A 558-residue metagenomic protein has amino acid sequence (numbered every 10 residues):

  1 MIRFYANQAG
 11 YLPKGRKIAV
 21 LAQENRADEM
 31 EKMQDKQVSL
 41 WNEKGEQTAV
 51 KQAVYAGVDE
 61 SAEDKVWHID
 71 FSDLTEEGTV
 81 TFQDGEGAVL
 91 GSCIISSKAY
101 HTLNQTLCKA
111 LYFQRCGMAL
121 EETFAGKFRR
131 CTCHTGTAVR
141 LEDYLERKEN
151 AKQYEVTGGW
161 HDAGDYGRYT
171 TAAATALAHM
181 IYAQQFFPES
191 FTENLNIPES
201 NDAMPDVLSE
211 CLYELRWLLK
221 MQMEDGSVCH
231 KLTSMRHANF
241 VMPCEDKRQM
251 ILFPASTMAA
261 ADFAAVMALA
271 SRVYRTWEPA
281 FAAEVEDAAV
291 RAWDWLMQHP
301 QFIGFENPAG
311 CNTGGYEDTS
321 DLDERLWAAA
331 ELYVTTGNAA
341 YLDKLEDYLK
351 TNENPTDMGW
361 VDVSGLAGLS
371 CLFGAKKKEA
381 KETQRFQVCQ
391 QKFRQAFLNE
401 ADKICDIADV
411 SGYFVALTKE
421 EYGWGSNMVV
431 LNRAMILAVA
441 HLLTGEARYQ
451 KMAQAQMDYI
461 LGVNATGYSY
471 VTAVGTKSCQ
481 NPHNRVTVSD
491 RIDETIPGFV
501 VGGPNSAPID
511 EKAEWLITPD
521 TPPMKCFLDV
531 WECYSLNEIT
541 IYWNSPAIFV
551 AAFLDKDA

Functional and structural regions predicted by a protein language model:
F4-G91, K98-A99, K109-A174, A178 (+6 more regions): Aromatic (Trp/Tyr) and acidic
F191-P198, V228, A280-A282: Short, glycine/acidic-rich hinge or "gate" loops at secondary-structure transitions that mediate conformational
E199, A203: Acidic, glycine-anchored loop motifs typical of Ca2+
P205-S227: Carboxylate/His-rich catalytic cores and anion/metal-binding grooves
Q222-L232, P300-F305, G337-A340, D406-D409: Proline-centered turn/helix-capping motifs that create local helix->coil transitions or kinks
V290-D294, Q298-Q301: Hydrophobic, small-residue-rich alpha-helical packing segments that form membrane-like cores
D357-G359: Zinc-dependent metallopeptidase catalytic helix centered on the HExxH motif and its immediate flanking segment
